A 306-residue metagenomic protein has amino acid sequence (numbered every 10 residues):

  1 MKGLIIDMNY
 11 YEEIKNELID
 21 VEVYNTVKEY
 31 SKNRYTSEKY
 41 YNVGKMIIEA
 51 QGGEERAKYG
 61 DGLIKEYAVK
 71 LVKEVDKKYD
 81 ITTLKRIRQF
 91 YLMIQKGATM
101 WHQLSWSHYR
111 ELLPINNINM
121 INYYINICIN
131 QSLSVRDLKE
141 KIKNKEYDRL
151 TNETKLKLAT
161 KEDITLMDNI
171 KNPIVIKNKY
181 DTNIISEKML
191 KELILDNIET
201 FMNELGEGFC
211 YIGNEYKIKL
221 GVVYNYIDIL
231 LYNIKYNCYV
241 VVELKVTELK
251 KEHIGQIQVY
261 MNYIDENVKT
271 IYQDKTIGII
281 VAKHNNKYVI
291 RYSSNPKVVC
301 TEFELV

Functional and structural regions predicted by a protein language model:
M1-V306: Basic, low-complexity intrinsically disordered segments
